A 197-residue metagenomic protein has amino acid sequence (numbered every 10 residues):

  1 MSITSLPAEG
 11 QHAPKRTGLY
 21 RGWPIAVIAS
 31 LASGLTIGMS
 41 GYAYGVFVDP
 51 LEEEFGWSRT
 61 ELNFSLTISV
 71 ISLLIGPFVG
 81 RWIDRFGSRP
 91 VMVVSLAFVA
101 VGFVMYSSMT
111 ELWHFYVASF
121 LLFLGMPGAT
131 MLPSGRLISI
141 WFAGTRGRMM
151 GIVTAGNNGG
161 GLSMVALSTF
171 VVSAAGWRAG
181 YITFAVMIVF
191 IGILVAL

Functional and structural regions predicted by a protein language model:
L19-A43, F120-L121: Pair of pore-lining "gating" transmembrane helices in MFS-fold secondary transporters
G34, G102, W113-A129: Hydrophobic core of transmembrane alpha-helices in multi-pass small-molecule transporters, especially MFS/SLC-type
L51, G128-F142: Intracellular juxtamembrane helix-capping segments at the cytosolic ends of symmetry-related transmembrane helices
G56, G87, S108-W113, F142-A143: Helix-breaking motifs and short loop linkers at transmembrane-helix boundaries and internal kinks in secondary membrane
T67-R81: Central cavity-lining transmembrane alpha-helices of secondary-active solute carriers, predominantly the Major
R89-M92, F115: Primarily marks hydrophobic transmembrane alpha-helices of the MFS/SLC 12-helix fold
A97-T110: C-terminal ends and interior cores of transmembrane alpha-helices in multi-pass membrane transporters/permeases
N157-L197: Helix-loop-helix hairpin linking two adjacent transmembrane segments in secondary transporters
